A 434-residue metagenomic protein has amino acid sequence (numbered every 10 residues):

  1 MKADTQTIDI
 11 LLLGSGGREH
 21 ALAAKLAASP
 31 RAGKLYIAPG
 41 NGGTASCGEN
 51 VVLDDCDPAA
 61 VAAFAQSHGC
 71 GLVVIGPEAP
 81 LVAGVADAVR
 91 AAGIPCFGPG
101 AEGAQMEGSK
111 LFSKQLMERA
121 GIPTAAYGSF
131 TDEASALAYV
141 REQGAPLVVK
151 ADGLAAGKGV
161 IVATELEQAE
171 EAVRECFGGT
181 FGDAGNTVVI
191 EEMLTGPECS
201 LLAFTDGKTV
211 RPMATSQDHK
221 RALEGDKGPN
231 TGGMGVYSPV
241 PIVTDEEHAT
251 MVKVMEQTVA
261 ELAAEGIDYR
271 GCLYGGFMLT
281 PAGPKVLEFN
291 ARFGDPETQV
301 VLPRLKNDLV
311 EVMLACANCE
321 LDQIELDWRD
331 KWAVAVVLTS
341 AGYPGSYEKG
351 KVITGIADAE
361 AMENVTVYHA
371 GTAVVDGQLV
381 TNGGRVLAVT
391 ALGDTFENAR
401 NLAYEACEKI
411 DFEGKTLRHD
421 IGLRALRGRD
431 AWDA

Functional and structural regions predicted by a protein language model:
M1-A101: ATP-binding N-terminal substructure of ATP-dependent carboxylate-amine bond-forming enzymes
N50-C56, G128-D132, A163: Short acidic-hydrophobic, aromatic-tinged amphipathic segments that line or gate anion-handling sites
P99-G159: A conserved helix-loop-beta module that forms one wall/lid of the active-site cleft in ATP-utilizing catalytic domains
G159, A163-T298: Internal nucleotide-binding/catalytic subdomain
M251-L273, N290-M362: Active-site "cap" helix and flanking loop/linker of ATP-utilizing ligase/carboxylase catalytic domains
K349-A388: Generic long, charged, amphipathic alpha-helical segments
T372-D376, V380-A434: Generic C-terminus detector
